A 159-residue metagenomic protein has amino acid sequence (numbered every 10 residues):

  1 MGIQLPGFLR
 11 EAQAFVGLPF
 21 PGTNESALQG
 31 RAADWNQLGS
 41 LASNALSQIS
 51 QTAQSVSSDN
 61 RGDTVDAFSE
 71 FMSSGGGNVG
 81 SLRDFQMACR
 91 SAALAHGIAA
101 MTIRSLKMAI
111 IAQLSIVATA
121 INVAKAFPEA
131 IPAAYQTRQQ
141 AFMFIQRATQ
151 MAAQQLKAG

Functional and structural regions predicted by a protein language model:
G2-R10, E25-R61, V65-G159: Amphipathic alpha-helical hairpins/coiled-coils and adjacent low-complexity
E11-P19: Short, contiguous pre-domain boundary segments
